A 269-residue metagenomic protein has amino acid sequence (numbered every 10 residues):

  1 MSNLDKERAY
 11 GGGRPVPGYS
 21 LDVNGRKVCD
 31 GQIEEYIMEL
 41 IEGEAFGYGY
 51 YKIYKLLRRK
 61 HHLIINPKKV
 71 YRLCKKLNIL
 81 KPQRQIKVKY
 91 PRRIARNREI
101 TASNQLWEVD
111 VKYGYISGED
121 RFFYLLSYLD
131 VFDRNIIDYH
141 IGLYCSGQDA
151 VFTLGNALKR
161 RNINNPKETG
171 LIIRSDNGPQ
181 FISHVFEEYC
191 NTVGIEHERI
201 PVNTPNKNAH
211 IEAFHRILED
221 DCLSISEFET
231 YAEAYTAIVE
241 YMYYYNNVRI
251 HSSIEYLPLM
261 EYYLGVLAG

Functional and structural regions predicted by a protein language model:
S2-L106, T204, M260-L264: Basic, flexible linker segments flanking DNA-binding modules in nucleic acid-interacting mobile-element proteins
H62, E99-T101, G118, T204-K207 (+1 more regions): Conserved, non-catalytic sequence blocks in retroelement Pol enzymes and Pol-derived host proteins
I86, I172-S175, N191-H210, E227-Y231: RNase H-like polynucleotidyl transferase catalytic core
Q105, N135, G147, V151-L158 (+2 more regions): Retroviral integrase
Q105-I137, C145: An active-site-proximal beta-strand-loop segment
R121, Y139-N164: Active-site beta-loop-alpha junctions of metal-dependent nucleic acid enzymes, especially the RNase H-like/DDE
N165-I182, P205, L257-M260: Acidic/histidine-rich, metal-coordinating catalytic segments
N191-I195, R216-G269: C-terminal domain-tail junction helix/linker
